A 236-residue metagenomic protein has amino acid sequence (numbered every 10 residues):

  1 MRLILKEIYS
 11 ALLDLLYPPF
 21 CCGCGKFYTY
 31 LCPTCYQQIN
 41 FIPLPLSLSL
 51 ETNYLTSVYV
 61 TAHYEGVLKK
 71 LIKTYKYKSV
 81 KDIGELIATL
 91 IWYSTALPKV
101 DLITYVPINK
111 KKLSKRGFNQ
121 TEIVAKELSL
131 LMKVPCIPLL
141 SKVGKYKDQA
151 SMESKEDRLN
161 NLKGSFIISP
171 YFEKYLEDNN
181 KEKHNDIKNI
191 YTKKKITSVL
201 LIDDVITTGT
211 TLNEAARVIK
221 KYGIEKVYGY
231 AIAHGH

Functional and structural regions predicted by a protein language model:
M1-H236: Glycine-rich phosphate/pyrophosphate-handling loop used in enzymes and phosphotransfer proteins
